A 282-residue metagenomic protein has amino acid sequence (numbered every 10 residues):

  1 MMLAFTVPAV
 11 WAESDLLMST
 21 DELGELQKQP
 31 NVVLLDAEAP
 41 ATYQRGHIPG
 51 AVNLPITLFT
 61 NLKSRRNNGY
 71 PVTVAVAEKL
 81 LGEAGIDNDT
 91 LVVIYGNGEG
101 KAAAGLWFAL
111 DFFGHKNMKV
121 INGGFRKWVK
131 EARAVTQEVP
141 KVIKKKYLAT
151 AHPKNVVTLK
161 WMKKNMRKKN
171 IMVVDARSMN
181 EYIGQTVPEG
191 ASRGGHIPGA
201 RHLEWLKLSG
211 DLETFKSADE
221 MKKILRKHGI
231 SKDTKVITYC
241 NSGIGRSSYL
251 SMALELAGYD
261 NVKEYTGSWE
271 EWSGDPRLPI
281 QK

Functional and structural regions predicted by a protein language model:
M1-P8: Bacterial N-terminal signal peptides
W11-V33, P40-M172, A176-K282: Rhodanese-like catalytic fold shared by cysteine-dependent sulfurtransferases and DSP/PTP-type phosphatases
